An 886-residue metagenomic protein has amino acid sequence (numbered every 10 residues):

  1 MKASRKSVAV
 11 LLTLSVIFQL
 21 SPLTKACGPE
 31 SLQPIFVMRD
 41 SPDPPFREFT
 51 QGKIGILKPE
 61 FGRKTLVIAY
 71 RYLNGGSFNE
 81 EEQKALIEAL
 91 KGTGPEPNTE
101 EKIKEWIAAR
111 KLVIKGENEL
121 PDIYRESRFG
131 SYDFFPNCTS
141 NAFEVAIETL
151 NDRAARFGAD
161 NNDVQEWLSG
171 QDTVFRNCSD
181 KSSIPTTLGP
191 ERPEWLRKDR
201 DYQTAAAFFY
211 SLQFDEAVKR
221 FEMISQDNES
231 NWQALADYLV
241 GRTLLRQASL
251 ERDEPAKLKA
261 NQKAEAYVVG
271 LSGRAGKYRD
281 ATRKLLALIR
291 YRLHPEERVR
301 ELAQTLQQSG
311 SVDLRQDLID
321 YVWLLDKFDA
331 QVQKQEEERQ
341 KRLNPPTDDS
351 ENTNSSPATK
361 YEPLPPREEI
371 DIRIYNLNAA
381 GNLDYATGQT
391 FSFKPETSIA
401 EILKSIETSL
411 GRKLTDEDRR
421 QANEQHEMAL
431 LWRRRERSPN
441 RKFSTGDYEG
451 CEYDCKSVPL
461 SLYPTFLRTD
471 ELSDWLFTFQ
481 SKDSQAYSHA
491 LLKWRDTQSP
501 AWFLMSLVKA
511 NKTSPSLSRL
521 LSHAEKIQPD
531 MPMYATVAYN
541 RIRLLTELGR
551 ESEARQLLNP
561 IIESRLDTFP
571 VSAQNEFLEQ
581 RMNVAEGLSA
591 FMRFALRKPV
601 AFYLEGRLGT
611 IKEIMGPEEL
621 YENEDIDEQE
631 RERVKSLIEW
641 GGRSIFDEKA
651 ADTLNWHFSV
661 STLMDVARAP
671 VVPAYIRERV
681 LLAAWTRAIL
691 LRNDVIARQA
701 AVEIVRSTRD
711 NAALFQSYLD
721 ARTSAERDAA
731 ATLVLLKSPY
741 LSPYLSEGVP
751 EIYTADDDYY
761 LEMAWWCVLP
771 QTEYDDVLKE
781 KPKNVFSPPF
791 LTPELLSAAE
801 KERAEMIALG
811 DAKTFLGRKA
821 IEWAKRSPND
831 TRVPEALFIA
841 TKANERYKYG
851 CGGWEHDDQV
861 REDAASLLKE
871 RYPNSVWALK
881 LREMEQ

Functional and structural regions predicted by a protein language model:
M1-V10: Bacterial N-terminal signal peptides that target proteins for export
L11-Q19: Bacterial N-terminal signal peptides
P22: Active-site microenvironments that recognize anionic phosphate/pyrophosphate groups
K25-E222, W232-V240, L244-Q886: Extracytoplasmic/secretory-pathway proteins
S225: The catalytic "switch" region of P-loop NTPases
